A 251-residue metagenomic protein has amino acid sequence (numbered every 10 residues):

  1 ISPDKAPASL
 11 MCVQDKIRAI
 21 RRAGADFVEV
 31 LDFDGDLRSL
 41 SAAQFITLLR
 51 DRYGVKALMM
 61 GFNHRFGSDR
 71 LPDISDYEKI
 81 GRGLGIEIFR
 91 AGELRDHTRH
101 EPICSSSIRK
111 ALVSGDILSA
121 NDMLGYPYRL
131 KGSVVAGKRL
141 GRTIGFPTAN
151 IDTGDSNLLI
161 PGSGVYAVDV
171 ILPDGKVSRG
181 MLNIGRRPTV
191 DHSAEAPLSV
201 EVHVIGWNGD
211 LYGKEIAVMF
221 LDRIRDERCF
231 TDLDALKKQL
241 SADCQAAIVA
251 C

Functional and structural regions predicted by a protein language model:
I1-L84: N-terminal Rossmann-like or analogous alpha/beta NTP/dinucleotide-binding catalytic cores that position adenine
D15, S119-Y126, A235-A246: A non-catalytic, amphipathic alpha-helix used as a structural packing/dimerization or gating element in enzyme scaffolds
I20, L58, A120, V168 (+1 more regions): Residue-level signal for inorganic ion chemistry
E29, E101-C104, I216: N-terminal alpha-helical segment
D32, G92-L94, D222: Residues at the C-termini of beta-strands that transition into short coil/loop
G81-R186: Glycine-rich, Lys/Arg-enriched anion-binding loops that position phosphate/diphosphate groups for phosphoryl
G137-C251: Phosphate/ribose-recognition catalytic cores of enzymes acting on nucleotide-derived substrates
